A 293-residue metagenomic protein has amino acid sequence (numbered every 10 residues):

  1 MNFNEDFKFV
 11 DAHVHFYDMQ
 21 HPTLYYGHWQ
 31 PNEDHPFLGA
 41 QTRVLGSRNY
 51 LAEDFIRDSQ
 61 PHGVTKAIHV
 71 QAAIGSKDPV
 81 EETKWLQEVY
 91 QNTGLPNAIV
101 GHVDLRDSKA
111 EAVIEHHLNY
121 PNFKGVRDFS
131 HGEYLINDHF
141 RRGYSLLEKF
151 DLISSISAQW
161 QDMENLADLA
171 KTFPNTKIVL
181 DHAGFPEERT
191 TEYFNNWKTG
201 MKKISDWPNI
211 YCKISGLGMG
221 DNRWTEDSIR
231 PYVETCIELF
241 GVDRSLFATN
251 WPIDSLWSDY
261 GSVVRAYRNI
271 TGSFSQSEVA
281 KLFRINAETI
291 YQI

Functional and structural regions predicted by a protein language model:
M1-F3, S76-D162, D168, K213-G220 (+1 more regions): Active-site gating/metal-coordination segments in enzymes
M1-V10, H21-R57, K66, T235 (+2 more regions): Mid-to-C-terminal alpha-helical segments outside catalytic/metal-binding sites
K8-M19, L180-A183: Histidine-centered catalytic micro-motifs
H13, A67, L86, I99 (+7 more regions): Conserved, mostly hydrophobic/aromatic
H15, A73, D104, G184 (+2 more regions): Catalytic metal-binding/acid-base residues of hydrolase active sites
D34-R48, E53-G75, L95-D104, K124-D128 (+1 more regions): Divalent metal-dependent hydrolysis catalytic cores, especially in the metallo-beta-lactamase
D54-D58, E82-V89, V113-H117, F140-L146 (+4 more regions): A general structural detector for well-ordered alpha-helical segments in enzyme core domains, enriched
E133-L246: Catalytic pocket-lining loop regions of alpha/beta-barrel enzymes, especially the amidohydrolase/enolase/GH5 lineages
